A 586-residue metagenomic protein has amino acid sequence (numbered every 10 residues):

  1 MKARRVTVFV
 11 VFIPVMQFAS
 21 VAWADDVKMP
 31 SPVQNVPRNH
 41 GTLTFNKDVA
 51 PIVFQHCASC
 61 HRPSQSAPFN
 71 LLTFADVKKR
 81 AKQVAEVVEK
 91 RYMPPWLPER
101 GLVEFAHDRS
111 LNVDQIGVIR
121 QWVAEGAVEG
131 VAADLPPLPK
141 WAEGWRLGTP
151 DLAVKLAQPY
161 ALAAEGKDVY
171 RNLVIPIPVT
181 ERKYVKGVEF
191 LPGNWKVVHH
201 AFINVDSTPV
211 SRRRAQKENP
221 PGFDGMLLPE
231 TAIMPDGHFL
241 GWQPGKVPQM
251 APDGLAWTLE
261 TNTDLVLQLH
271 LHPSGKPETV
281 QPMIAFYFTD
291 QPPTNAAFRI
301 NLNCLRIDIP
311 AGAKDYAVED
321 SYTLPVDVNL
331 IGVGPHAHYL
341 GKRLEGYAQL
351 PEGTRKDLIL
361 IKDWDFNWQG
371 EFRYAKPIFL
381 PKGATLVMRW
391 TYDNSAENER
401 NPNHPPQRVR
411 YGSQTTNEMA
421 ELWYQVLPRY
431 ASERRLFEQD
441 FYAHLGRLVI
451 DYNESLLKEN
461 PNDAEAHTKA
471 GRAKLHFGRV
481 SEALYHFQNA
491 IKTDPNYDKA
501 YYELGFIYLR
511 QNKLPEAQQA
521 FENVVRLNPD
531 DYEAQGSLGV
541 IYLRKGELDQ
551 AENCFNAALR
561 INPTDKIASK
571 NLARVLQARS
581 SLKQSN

Functional and structural regions predicted by a protein language model:
V8-F18: Bacterial N-terminal signal peptides
A22-V179, G187, N262-Q268, P273-G275: Aromatic- and Gly/Pro-enriched helix-to-coil junctions and flexible linker segments
P95, R100-F105, D134-N329, P335-E433: Beta-strand-centric surfaces of beta-sandwich/beta-rich domains
H444-D451, H476-N489, K499, R510-N523 (+3 more regions): Structural signature of tandem alpha-helical TPR/SEL1-like repeats, specifically the intra-repeat loop/turn
A464-E465, D498-K499, Y532-E533, K566-I567: Helix-start (N-cap) detector for alpha-helical repeat units in TPR-like alpha-solenoids, especially tetratricopeptide
